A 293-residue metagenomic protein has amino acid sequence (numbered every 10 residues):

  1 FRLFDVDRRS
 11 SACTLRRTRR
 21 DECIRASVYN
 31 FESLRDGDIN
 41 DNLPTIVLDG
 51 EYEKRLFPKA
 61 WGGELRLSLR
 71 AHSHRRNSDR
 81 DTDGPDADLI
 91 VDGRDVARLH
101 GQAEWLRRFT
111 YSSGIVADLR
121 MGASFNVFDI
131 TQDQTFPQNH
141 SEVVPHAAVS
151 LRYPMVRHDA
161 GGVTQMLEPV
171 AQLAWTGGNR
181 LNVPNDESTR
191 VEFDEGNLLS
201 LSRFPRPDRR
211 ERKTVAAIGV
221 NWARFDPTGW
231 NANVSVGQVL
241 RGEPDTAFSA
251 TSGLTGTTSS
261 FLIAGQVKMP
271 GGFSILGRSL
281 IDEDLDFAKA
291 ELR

Functional and structural regions predicted by a protein language model:
F1-R293: Outer-membrane beta-barrel proteins and related beta-barrel translocases across Gram-negative bacteria
